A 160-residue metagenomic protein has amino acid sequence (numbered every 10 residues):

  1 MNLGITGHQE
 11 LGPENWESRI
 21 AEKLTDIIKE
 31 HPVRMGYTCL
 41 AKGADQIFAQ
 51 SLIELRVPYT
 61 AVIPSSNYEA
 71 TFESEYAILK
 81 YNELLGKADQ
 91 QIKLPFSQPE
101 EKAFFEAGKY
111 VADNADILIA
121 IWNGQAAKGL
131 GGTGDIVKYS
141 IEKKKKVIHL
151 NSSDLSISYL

Functional and structural regions predicted by a protein language model:
M1-Y159: Acidic/glycine-enriched connector segments
